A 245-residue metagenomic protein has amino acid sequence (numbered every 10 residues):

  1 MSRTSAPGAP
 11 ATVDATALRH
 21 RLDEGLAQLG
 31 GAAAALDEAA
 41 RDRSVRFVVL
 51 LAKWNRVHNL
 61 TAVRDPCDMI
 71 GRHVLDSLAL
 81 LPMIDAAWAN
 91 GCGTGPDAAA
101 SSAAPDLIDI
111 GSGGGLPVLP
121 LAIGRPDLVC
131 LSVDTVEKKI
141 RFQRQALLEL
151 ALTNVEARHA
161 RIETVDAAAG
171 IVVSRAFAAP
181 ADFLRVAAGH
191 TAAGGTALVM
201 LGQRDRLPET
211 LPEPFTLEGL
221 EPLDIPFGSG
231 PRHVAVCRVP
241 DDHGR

Functional and structural regions predicted by a protein language model:
M1-D97, S102, K138-K139, Q145-T153: Class I SAM-dependent transferase core
A34, H58-T61, C67-D68, G114 (+3 more regions): Flexible, active-site-adjacent loop/turn segments at secondary-structure boundaries
V48, S112-V118: Mobile beta-alpha loop/short-helix "lid" or hinge segments that flank ligand
P66, I84, V118-P120, E209: Residue-level recognition of conserved structural "scaffold" positions that shape functional pockets and channels
S77, L119-A122: Hydrophobic alpha-helical segments in the ANL/AMP-binding
S102-G113: Conserved class I S-adenosyl-L-methionine
P105, L116-V118, R125-R245: S-adenosylmethionine
